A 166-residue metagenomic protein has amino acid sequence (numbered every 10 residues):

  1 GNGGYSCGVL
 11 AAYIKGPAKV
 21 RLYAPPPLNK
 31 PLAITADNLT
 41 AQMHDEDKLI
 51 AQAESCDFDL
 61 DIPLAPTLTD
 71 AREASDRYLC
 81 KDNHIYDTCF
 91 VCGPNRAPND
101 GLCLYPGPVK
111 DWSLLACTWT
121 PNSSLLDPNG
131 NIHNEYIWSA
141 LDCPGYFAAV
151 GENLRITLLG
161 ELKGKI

Functional and structural regions predicted by a protein language model:
G1, Y5-N38, I137-W138, D142-I166: Hydrophobic beta-strand-centered segment that forms part of the acyl-chain substrate-binding groove
T40-H44, K48-N131: Non-catalytic linker/capping segments at the edges of enzyme domains
K110, G130, N134-W138, R155: Hydrophobic alpha-helical segments and helix-packing faces
